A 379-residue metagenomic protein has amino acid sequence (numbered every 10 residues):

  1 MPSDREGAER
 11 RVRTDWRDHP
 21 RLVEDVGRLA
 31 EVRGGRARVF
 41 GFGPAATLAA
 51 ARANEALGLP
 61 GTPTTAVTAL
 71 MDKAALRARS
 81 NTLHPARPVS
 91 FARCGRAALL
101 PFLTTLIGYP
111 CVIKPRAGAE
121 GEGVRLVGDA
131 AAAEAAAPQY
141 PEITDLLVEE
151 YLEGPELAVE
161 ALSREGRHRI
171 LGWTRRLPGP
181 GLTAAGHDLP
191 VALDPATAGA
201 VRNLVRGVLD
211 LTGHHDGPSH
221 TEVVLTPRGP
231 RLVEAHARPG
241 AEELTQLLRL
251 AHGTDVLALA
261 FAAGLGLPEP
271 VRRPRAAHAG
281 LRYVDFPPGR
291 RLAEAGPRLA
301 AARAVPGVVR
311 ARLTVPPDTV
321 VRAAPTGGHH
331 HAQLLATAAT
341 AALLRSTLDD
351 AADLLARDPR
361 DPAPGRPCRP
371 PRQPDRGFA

Functional and structural regions predicted by a protein language model:
M1-A66, V315-V320, T326-H329, A339-P367 (+1 more regions): ATP-binding N-terminal substructure of ATP-dependent carboxylate-amine bond-forming enzymes
R10-R17, S90-R96, R125-G128: Short acidic-hydrophobic, aromatic-tinged amphipathic segments that line or gate anion-handling sites
R28-R36, T105-G108, P141-I143, T212: Glycine-rich phosphate-binding loop signature in dinucleotide/nucleotide-binding domains
E55-G123: A conserved helix-loop-beta module that forms one wall/lid of the active-site cleft in ATP-utilizing catalytic domains
T82, F261-A379: Peripheral (often C-terminal) accessory segments that flank ATP-dependent C-N-forming ligase machineries
V124-P230: Internal nucleotide-binding/catalytic subdomain
R125, E150, L193, R249 (+1 more regions): Short, well-ordered beta-strand elements within core beta-sheets of diverse protein domains
G199-T221, P227, H236-E294: Active-site "cap" helix and flanking loop/linker of ATP-utilizing ligase/carboxylase catalytic domains
